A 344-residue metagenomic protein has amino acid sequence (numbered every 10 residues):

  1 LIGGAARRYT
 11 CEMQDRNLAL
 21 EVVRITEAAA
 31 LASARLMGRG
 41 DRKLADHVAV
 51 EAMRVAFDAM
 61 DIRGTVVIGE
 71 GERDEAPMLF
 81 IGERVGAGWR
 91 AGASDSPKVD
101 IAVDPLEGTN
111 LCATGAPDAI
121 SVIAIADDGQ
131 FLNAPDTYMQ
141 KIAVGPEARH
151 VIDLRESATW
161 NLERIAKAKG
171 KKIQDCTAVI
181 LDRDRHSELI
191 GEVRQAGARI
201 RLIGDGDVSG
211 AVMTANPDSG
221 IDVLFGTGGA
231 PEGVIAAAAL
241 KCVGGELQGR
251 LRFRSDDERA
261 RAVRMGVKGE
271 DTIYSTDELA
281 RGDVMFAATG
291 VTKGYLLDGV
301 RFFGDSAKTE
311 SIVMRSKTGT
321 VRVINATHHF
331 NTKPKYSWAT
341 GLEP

Functional and structural regions predicted by a protein language model:
G3-R7: Short, low-complexity intrinsically disordered segments enriched in A/P/G/S/L with frequent Arg, especially at protein
Y9-A102, K167, V208, G282 (+2 more regions): N-terminal subdomain of lithium-sensitive/metallo-dependent phosphomonoesterases centered on the IMPase/IPPase/PAP
D58-A59, V85-S96, D104, C112-A116 (+6 more regions): Solvent-exposed alpha-helices and their adjacent loops that cap or buttress functional pockets in soluble metabolic
V66-E70, I101-V103, C112-T114, N133-A134 (+5 more regions): General beta-strand structural signal in soluble alpha/beta enzymes
M78-F80, A113-A116, A134-T137, L189-R194 (+3 more regions): Short acidic, glycine/serine/threonine-rich loops at helix termini
S96-E107, L111-L132: DPxDG-like acidic metal-binding loop motif
V122-I203, M265-G266, G294-Y295, G299-R301 (+1 more regions): Acidic beta-strand-loop-alpha-helix segment within the catalytic core of divalent metal-dependent phosphate-processing
G204, M213-D218, V223-P344: Helical "lid/coupling" subdomains associated with nucleotide-phosphate turnover
